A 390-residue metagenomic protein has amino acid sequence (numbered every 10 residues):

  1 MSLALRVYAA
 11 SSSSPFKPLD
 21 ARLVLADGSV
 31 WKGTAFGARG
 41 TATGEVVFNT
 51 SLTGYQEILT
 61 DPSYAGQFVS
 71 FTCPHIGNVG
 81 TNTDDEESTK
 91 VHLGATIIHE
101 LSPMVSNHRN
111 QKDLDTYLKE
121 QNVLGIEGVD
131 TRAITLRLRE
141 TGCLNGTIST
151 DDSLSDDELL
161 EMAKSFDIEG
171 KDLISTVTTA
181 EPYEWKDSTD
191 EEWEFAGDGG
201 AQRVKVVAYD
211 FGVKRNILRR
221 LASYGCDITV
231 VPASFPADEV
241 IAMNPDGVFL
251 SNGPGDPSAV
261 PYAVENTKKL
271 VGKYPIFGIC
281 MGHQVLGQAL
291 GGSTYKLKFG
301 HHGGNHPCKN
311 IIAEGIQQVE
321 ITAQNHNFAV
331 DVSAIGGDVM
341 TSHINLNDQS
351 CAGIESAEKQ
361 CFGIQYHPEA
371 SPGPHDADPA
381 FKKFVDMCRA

Functional and structural regions predicted by a protein language model:
L3-D238, A242-M243, P257, S371 (+1 more regions): RNA-binding accessory domains that recognize and position tRNA/RNA substrates
A35-F36, C73, F299, E355 (+1 more regions): Short clusters of small/polar residues that mark proteolytic maturation junctions
L52, A323-V330, Y366-G373: Glycine-rich phosphate/pyrophosphate-binding beta-alpha loops
L124-G125, I228, I276, T294 (+1 more regions): Hydrophobic beta-strand scaffold residues
K205-Y209, I321-A323, F362-Y366: Active-site-proximal beta-strand elements of phosphoester/diester hydrolases
D246-G247, S251-I321, A329, F362 (+1 more regions): Cysteine-nucleophile active-site neighborhood
Q318-K359: Catalytic beta-strand/loop cores that center a nucleophilic Ser/Cys/Thr and support acyl-enzyme chemistry
